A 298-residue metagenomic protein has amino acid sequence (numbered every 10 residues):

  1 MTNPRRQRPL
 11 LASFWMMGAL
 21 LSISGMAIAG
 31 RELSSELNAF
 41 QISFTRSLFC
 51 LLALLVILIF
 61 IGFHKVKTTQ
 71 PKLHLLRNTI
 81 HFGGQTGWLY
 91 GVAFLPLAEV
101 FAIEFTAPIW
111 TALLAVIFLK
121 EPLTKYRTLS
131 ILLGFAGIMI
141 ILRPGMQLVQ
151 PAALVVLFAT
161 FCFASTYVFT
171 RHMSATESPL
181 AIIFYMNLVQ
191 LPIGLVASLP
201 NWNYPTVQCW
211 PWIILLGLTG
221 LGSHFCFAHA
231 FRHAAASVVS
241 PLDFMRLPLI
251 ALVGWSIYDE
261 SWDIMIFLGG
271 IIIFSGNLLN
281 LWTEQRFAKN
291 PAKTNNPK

Functional and structural regions predicted by a protein language model:
M1-L21, L51-L76, K125, A175-E177 (+3 more regions): Membrane-interface interhelical linkers
T2, P248-K298: C-terminal-most transmembrane helix of multi-pass membrane proteins
Q7-A12, A39, F44, V66-Q70 (+3 more regions): Juxtamembrane helix-entry segments on the extracytoplasmic side of multipass membrane proteins
L21-G25, A29, L75-A93, L157-F169 (+2 more regions): Hydrophobic alpha-helical transmembrane segments of multi-pass membrane transport proteins, especially secondary
S24, I28-R31, A39, L54 (+2 more regions): Transmembrane alpha-helical segments that form core, pore/gating elements of small-molecule transporters/exporters
Y90, A107-L129, N201, P248-F267: C-terminal transmembrane-helix exit sites in multi-pass transporters
V100-T106, M173-L188, H224-W255: Helix-helix packing/entry segments at the starts of transmembrane helices
E104, K120-I140, M146, Q150-A153 (+2 more regions): Loop-to-transmembrane alpha-helix entry segments
